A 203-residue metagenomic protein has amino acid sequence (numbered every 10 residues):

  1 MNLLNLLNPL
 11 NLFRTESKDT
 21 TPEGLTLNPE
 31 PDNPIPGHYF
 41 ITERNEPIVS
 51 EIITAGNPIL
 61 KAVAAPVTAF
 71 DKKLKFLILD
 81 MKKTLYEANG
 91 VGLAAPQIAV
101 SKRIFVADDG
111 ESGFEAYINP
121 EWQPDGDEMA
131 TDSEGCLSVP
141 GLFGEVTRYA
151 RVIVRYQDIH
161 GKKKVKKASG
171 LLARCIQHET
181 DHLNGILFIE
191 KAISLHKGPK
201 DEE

Functional and structural regions predicted by a protein language model:
N2-E203: Positively charged
